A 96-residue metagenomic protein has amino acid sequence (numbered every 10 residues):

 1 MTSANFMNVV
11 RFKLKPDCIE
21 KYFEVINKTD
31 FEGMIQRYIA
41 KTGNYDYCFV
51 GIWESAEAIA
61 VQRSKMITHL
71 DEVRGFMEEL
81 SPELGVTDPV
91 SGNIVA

Functional and structural regions predicted by a protein language model:
M1-T68, G75-A96: Short S/T/G/P-rich N-terminal loop/turn motif that feeds into the first structured element of a domain
